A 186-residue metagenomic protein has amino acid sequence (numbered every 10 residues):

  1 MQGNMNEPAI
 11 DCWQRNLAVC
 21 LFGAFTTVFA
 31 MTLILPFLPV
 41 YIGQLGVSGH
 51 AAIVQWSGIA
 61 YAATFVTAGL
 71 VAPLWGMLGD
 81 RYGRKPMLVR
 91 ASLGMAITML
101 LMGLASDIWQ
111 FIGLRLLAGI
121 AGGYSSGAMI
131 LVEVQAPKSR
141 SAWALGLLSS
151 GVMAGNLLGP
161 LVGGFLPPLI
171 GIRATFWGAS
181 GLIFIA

Functional and structural regions predicted by a protein language model:
W13-V40, Q44: Pair of pore-lining "gating" transmembrane helices in MFS-fold secondary transporters
P39, G155-P167: Small-residue (Gly/Pro/Ala) motifs that create kinks and tight helix-helix packing interfaces
Y41-A68: Extracellular/periplasmic helix-loop-helix junction of adjacent transmembrane segments in MFS-like secondary
F65-P73, G123, N156-L157: Residue-level signature of mid-helix packing/kink "hotspots" within the transmembrane helices of 12-pass Major
G69-S106: Conserved MFS/SLC helix-loop-helix module at the cytosolic interface between two early adjacent transmembrane helices
T98, W109-L117: Paired small-residue
L114-M153: Cytoplasmic helix-loop-helix junction between adjacent transmembrane helices in 12-TM secondary transporters
A174-A186: Symmetry-related core transmembrane helices of the 12-TM Major Facilitator Superfamily/SLC fold
